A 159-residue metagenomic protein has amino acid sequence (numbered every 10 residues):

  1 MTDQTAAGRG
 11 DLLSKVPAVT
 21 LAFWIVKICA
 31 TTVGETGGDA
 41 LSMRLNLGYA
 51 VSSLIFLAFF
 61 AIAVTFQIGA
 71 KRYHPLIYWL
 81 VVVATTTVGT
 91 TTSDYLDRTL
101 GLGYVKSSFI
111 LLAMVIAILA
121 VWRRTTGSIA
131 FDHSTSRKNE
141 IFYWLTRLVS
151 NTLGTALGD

Functional and structural regions predicted by a protein language model:
M1-V16: Short, Lys/Arg-rich, polar N-terminal cytosolic tail immediately upstream of the first transmembrane signal-anchor
G8-L12, A61-L76, L119-T135: C-terminal ends of transmembrane helices
G37-N46, G69-A70: Short, hydrophobic transmembrane alpha-helix segments
G38-S42, S93-G101, G158-D159: Membrane-water interface at transmembrane helix exits
R44-A58, G101-V115, L157: Structural signature of hydrophobic alpha-helical transmembrane segments
H74-A84, S107-I110, D132-Y143: Cytoplasmic-side transmembrane-helix entry/capping segments in multi-pass membrane proteins
I129, H133-D159: Surface-exposed interaction/gating patches
